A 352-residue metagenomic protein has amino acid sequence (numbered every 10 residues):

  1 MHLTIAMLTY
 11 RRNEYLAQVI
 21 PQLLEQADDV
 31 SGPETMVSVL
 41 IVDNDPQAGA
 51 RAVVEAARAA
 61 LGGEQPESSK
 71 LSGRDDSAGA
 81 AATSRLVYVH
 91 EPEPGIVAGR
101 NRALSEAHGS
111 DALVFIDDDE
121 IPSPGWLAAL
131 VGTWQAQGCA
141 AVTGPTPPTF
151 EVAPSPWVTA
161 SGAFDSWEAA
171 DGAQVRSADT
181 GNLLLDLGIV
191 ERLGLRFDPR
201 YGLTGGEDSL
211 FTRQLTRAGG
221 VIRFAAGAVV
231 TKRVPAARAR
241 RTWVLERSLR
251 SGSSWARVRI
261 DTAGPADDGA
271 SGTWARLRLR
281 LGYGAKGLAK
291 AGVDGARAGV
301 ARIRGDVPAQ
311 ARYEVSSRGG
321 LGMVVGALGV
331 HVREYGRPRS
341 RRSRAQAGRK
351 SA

Functional and structural regions predicted by a protein language model:
L3-V19, Q26-A27, V42: A conserved hydrophobic helix/loop-capping motif in glycosyltransferases and polysaccharide synthases
Q22-V89: Acidic donor-binding segment of Leloir-type glycosyltransferases
E91-H108: Glycine-rich, basic loop-to-helix element that forms the pyrophosphate-binding segment of sugar-nucleotide handling
S110-I121: Short beta-strand-to-loop acidic/aromatic patch adjacent to the donor-nucleotide binding site
G125-P156: Conserved donor NDP-sugar-binding/catalytic core segment of glycosyltransferases
G144, T159-R176: Short, flexible, basic/aromatic active-site loop/helix in glycosyltransferases
G202-R213: Acidic donor-binding loop at a coil-to-helix junction in glycosyltransferase catalytic cores that engages
R247-R250, P265-A352: Non-catalytic, C-terminal membrane-associated alpha-helical segments of glycosyltransferases
